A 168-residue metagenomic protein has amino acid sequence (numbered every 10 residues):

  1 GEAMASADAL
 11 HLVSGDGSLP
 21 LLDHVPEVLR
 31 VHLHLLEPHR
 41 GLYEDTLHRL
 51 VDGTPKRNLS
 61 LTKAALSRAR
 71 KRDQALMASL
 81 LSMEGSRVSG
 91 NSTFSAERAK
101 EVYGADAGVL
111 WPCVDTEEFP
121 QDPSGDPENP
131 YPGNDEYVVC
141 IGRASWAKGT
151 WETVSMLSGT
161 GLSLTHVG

Functional and structural regions predicted by a protein language model:
G1-L19: Active-site donor-binding segments of glycosyltransferases and PAPS-dependent sulfotransferases
M4, H39, L50-V88, S95-E97: Membrane-proximal helix-turn-helix segments that form the acceptor-binding/catalytic region of lipid-linked
S6-D8, V28-L29, M83-S86, G161: Short, well-ordered alpha-helix to beta-strand connector turns
A9-H11, V25-L59, S89, G108: Active-site proximal beta-strand in glycosyltransferases
L12-S14, G90-S92, P112: Replace "coordinates the UDP/GDP/TDP-sugar" with "coordinates nucleotide-activated sugar donors
L22-L29, L80-M83, Y131-G133: Short, conserved loop/helix-junction motifs that constitute active-site signature segments in enzyme catalytic cores
R87-S89, S124-K148, V154-V167: Conserved donor-binding/catalytic core segment of Leloir-type glycosyltransferases
E97, V102, V114-E136: Acidic anion/phosphate-binding donor-loop and adjacent secondary structure in glycosyltransferase catalytic cores
